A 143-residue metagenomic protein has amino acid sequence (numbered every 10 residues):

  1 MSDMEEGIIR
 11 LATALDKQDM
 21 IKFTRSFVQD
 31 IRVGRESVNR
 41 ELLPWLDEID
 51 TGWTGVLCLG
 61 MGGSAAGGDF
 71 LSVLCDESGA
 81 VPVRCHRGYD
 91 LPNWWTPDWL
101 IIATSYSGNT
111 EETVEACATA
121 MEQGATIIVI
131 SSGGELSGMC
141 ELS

Functional and structural regions predicted by a protein language model:
M1-S37: Cofactor-/ligand-binding subdomain signature composed of acidic, glycine-rich, tryptophan-containing flexible loops
S2-D3, D47, P92: Short, flexible segments with low predicted structural confidence
I8-L11, I21, I31, I49 (+2 more regions): Weak global preference for isoleucine
F27-D30, G34-V38, S78, Q123 (+1 more regions): Change "in soluble alpha/beta enzymes" to "in soluble alpha/beta proteins
V33-D50: A short, well-structured juxtamembrane/interface segment
D50-S143: Glycine-rich phosphate-binding loops that contact phosphosugars or nucleotide phosphates
